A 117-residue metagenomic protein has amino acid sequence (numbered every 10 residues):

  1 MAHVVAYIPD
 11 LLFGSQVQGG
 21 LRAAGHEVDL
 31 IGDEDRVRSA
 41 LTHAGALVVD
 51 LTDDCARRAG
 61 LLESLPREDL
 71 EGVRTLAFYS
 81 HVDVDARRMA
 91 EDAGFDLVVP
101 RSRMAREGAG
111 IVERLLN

Functional and structural regions predicted by a protein language model:
H3-A46: N-terminal first-folded block
S39, S64, R88-M89: Well-formed, non-transmembrane alpha-helical positions, independent of function
D50-L65: Conserved phosphotransfer microenvironments
P66-E71: Conserved phosphotransfer cores of two-component systems
V73-H81: A short, hydrophobic beta-strand element within the central beta-sheet of small alpha/beta folds
V82-D96: Alpha4 helix (beta4-alpha4-beta5 surface) of REC/receiver domains from two-component response regulators
G94-R106: Output/docking surface of receiver
A109-N117: A charged, well-structured terminal subsegment
